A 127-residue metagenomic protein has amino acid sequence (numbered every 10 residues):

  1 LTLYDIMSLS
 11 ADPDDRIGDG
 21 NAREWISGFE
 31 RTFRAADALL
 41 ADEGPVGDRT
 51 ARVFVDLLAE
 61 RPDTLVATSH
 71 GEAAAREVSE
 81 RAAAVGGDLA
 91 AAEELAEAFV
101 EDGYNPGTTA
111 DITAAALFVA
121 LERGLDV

Functional and structural regions predicted by a protein language model:
L1-G86, A91-A92, A96-E97, L125-V127: Phosphate-rich cofactor/ligand-interacting catalytic cores and adjacent structured alpha/beta frameworks
H70, D111, A116, G124-L125: Generic alpha-helix signal with a bias toward terminal, lower-confidence helices and secondary-structure junctions
D102-F118: Conserved phosphate/anionic-ligand binding catalytic regions in large, soluble enzymes, centered on
L121: A compact, surface-exposed functional segment
